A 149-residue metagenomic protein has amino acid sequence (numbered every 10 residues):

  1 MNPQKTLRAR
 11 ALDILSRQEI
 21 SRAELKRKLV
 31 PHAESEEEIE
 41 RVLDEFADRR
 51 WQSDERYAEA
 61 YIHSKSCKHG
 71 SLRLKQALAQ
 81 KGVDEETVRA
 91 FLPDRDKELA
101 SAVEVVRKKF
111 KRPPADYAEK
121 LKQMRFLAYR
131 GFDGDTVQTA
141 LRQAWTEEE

Functional and structural regions predicted by a protein language model:
M1-E149: An alpha-helical, amphipathic repeat domain used for nucleic-acid recognition, typified by the mTERF helical solenoid
